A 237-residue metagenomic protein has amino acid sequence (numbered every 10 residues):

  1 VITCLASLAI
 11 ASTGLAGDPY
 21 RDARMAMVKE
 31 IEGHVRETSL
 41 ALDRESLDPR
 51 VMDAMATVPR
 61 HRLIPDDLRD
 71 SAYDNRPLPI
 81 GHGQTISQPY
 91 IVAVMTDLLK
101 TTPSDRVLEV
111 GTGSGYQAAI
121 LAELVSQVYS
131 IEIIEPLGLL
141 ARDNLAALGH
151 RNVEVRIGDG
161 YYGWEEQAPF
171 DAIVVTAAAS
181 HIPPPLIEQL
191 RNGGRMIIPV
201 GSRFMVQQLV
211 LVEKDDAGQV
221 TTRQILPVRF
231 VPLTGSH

Functional and structural regions predicted by a protein language model:
V1-A11: Bacterial N-terminal signal peptides
L15-L108, L124, L139, D143-E154 (+2 more regions): Class I SAM-dependent transferase core
L98-Q219: Conserved nucleotide-cofactor-binding alpha/beta core module
